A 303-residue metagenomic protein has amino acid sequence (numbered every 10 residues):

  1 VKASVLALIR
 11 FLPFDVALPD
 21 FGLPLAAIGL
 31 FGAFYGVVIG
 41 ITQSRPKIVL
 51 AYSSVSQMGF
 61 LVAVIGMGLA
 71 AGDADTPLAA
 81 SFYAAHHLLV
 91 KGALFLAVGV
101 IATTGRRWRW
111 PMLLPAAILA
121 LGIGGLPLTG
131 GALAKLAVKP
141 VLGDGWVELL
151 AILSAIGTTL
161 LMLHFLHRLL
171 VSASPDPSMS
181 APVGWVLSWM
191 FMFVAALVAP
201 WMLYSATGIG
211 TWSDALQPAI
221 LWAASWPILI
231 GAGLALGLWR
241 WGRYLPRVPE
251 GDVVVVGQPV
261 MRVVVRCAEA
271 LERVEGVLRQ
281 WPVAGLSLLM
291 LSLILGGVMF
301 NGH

Functional and structural regions predicted by a protein language model:
V1-P175: Hydrophobic transmembrane alpha-helices and their helix-loop junctions in integral membrane proteins
V37-V38, M162-F165, A232-R243, I294-V298: Alpha-helical transmembrane segments
V100-R107, F165-S180, L238-D252, E269-V274: Alpha-helical transmembrane segments
A116-G124, V183-L203, P227-A232, V254-A268 (+1 more regions): Hydrophobic membrane-spanning alpha-helices of multi-pass integral membrane proteins
G124-V138, V198-S213, G302: Membrane-helix interface motif
P140-V147, G210-S225, V274: Membrane-interface segments at the starts/ends of alpha-helical transmembrane spans
W189, P218-P249: Catalytic P-loop NTP-binding/switch module of NTPases
I209-P218, R240-H303: Aromatic-capped, Gly/Pro-kinked transmembrane alpha-helices
